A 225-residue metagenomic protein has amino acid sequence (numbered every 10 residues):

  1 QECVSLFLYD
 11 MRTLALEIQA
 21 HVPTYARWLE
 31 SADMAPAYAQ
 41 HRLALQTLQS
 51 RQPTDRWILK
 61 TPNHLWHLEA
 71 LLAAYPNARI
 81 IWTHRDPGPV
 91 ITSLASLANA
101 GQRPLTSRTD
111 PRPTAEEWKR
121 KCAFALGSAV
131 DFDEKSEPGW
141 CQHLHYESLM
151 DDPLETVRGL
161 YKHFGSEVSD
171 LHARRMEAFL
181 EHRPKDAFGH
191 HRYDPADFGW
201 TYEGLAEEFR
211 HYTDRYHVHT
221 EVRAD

Functional and structural regions predicted by a protein language model:
Q1-T83, V90, S128-D131, K135-S136 (+1 more regions): PAPS-dependent sulfotransferase catalytic domain
H21-R27, A32-Y38, L45, Q49-Q52 (+1 more regions): PAPS-dependent sulfotransferases, especially Golgi type II membrane carbohydrate sulfotransferases
P62-L65, R85, A123, L154: Alpha-helix N-cap/helix-start capping motif
P87-P89, L149-M150: Conserved nucleotide-binding/hydrolysis micro-motifs of P-loop NTPases
